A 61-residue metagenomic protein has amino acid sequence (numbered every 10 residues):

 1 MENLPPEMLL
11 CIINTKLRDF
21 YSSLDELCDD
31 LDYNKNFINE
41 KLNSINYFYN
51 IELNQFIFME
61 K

Functional and structural regions predicted by a protein language model:
M1-L24: N-terminal acidic leader/helix
L27-C28: Short alpha-helical "recognition helix" segments of helix-turn-helix
D32-E60: Short, charge-rich amphipathic interface segments used for partner binding and complex assembly
